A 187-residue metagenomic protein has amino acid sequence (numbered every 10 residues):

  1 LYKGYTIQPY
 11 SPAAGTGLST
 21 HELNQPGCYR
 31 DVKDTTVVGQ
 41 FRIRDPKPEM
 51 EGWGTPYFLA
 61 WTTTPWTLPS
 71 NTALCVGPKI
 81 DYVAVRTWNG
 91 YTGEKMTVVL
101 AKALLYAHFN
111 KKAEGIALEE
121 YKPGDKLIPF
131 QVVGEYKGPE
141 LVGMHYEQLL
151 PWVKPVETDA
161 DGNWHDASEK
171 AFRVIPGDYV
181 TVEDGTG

Functional and structural regions predicted by a protein language model:
L1-G187: NTP-handling and nucleic-acid-processing catalytic cores
